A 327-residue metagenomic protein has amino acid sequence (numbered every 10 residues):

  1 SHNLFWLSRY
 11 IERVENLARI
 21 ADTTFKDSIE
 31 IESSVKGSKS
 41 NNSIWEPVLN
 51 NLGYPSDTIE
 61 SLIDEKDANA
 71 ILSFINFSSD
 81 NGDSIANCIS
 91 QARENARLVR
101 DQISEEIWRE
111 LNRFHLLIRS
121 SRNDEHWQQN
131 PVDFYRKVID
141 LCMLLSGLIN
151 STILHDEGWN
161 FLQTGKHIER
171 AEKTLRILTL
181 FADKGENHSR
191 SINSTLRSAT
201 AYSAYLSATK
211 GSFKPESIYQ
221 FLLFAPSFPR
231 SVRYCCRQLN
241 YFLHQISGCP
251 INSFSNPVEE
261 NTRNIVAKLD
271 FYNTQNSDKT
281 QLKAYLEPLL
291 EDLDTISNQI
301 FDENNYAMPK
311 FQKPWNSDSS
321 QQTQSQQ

Functional and structural regions predicted by a protein language model:
S1-Q327: Alpha-helical transmembrane segments and their helix-helix packing motifs
